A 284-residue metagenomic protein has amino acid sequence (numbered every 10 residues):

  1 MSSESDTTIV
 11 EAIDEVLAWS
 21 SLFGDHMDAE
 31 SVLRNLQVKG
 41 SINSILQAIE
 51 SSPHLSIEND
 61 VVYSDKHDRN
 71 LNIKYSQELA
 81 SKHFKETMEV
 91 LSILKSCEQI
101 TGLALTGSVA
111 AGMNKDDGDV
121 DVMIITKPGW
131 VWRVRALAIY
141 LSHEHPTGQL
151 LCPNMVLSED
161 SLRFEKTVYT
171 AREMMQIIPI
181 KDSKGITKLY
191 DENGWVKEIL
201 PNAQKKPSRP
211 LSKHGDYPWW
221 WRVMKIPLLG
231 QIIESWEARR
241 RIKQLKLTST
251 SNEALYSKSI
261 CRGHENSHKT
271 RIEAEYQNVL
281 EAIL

Functional and structural regions predicted by a protein language model:
E4-E50, S56-G102, T106-D117, T126-L284: Catalytic core of pol beta-like nucleotidyltransferases
